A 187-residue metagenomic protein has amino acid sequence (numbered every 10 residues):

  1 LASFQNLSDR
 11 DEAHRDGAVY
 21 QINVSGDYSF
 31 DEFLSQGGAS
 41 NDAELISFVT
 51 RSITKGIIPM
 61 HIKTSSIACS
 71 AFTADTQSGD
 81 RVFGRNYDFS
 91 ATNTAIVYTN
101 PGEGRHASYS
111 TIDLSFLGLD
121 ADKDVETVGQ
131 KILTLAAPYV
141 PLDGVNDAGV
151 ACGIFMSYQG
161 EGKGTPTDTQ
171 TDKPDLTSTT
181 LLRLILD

Functional and structural regions predicted by a protein language model:
L1-D187: N-terminal mature-domain region immediately after signal-peptide cleavage in secreted/organellar precursors
